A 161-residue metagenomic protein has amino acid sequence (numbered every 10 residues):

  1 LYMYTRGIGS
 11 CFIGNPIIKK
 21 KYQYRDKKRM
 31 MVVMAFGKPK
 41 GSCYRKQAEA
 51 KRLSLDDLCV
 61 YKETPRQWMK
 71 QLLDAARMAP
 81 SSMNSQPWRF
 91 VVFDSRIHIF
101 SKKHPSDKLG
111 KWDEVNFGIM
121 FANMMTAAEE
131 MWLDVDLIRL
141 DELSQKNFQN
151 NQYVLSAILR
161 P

Functional and structural regions predicted by a protein language model:
L1-P161: Acidic, surface-exposed loops and disordered segments
